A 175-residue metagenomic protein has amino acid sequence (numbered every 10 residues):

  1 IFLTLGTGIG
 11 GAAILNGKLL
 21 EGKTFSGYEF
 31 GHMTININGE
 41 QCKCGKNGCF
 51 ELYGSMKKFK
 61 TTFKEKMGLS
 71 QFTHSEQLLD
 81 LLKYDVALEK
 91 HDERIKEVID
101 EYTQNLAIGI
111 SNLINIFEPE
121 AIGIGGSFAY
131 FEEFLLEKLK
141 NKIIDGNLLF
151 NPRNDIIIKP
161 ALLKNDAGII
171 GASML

Functional and structural regions predicted by a protein language model:
I1-Y53: Glycine-rich phosphate-binding loop of actin/hexokinase-like ATP-binding domains
T34-C42, K46-L175: ATP-binding/phosphotransfer module of carbohydrate and carboxylate kinases, centering on a glycine-rich
